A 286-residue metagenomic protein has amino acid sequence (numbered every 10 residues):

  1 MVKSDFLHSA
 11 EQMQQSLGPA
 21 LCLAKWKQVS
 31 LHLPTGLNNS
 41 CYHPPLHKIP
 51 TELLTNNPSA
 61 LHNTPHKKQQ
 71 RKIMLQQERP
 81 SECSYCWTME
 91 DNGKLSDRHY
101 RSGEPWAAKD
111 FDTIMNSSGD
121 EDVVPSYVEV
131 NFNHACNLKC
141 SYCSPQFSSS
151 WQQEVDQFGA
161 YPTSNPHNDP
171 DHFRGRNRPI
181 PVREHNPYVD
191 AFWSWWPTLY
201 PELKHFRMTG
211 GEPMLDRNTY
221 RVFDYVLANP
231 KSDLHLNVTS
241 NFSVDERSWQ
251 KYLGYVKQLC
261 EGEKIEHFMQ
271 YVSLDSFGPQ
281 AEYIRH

Functional and structural regions predicted by a protein language model:
K3-P105: Accessory C-terminal segments flanking Radical SAM cores
W26, C41-P44, D97, K139-S144 (+3 more regions): A short acidic (Asp/Glu
W26-Y42, S118-Q146, K204-R207: N-terminal pre-triad scaffold of radical SAM enzymes
T64-K68, A108-E121, E184-P197, Q250-L259: A Trp-anchored, charged/polar loop motif used as the substrate-binding/catalytic surface of acyl/ester-handling
W87-D91, C143-S149: Detector for the c-type heme attachment site
G93-S126, C136-L138, G159: Recognition helices and adjacent regulatory flanks at domain boundaries
P125-A135, Q146-P187, Y200-R217, N229-K251 (+1 more regions): Core AdoMet radical
